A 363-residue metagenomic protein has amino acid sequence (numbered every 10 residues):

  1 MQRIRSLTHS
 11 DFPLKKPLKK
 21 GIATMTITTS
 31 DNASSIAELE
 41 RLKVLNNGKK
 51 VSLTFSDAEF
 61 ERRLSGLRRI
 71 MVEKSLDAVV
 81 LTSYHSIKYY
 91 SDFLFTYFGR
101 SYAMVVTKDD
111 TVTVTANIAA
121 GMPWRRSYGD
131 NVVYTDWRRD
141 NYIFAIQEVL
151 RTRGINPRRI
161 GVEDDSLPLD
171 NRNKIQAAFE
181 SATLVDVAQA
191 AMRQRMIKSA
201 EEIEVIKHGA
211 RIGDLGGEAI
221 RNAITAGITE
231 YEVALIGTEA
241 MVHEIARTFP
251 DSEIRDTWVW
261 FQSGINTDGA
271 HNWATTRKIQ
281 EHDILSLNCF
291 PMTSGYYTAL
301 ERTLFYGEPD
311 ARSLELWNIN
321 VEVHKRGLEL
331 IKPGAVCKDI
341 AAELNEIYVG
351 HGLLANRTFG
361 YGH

Functional and structural regions predicted by a protein language model:
R3-I4, T8-H363: Active-site neighborhoods and metal-handling regions in enzymes and metal-associated proteins
